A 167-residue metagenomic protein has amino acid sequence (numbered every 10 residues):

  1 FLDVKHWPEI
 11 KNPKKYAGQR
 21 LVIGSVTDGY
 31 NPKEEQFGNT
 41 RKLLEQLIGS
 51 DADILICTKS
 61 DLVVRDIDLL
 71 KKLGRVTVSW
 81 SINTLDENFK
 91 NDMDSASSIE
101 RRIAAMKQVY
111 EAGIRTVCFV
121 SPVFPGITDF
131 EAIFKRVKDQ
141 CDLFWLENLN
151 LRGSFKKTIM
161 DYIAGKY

Functional and structural regions predicted by a protein language model:
L2-Y167: Conserved AdoMet/S-adenosylmethionine-binding subsite of the radical SAM
